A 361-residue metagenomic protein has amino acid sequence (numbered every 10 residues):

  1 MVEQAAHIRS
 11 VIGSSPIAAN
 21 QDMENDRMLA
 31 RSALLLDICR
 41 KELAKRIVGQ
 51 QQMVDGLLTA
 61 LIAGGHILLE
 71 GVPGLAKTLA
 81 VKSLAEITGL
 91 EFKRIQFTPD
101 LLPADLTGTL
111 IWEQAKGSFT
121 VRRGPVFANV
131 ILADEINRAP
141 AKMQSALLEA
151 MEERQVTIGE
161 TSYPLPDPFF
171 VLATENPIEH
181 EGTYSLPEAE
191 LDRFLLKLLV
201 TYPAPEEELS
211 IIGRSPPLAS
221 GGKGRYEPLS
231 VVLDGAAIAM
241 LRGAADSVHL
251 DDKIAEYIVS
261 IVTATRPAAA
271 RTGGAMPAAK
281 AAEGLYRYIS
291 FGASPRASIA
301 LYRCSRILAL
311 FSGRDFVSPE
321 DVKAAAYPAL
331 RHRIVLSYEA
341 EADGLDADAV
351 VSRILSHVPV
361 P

Functional and structural regions predicted by a protein language model:
V2-E24, A30, D37, A270-P361: C-terminal engagement/docking regions of AAA+ P-loop ATPases
M28-S32, R46-I47, D192, K197-E283 (+4 more regions): Conserved C-terminal "switch" segment of AAA+ ATPases
L29-L75: Pre-Walker A (pre-P-loop) alpha-helix and adjacent loop at the N terminus of AAA/AAA+ ATPase modules, a conserved
D55-T59, W112-L132: Conserved alpha-helical scaffold flanking the Walker A/P-loop in AAA+ ATPase domains
L61-T98, W112: Walker A/P-loop
I67, I131, F169: Conserved beta-strand position immediately N-terminal to the Walker
G71, D134-E135, A146: Walker B catalytic acidic pair
E113-S118, A139-M143, M151-V248, R306-L308: Canonical AAA+ ATPase core
